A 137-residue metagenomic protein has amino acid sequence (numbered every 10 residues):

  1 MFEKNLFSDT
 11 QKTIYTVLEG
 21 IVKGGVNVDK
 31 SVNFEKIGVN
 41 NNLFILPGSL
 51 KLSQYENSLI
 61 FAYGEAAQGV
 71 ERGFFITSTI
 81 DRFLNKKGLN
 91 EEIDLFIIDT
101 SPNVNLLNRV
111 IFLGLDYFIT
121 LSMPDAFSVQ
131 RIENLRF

Functional and structural regions predicted by a protein language model:
M1-F137: P-loop NTP-binding core
